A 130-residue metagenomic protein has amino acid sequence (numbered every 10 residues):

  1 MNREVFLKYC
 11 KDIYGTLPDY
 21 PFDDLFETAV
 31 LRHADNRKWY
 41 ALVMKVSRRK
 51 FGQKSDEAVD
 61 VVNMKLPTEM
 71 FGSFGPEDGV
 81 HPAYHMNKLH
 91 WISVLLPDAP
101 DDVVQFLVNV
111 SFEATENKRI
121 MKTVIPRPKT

Functional and structural regions predicted by a protein language model:
M1-T130: Charge-dense, helix-prone N-terminal extensions
